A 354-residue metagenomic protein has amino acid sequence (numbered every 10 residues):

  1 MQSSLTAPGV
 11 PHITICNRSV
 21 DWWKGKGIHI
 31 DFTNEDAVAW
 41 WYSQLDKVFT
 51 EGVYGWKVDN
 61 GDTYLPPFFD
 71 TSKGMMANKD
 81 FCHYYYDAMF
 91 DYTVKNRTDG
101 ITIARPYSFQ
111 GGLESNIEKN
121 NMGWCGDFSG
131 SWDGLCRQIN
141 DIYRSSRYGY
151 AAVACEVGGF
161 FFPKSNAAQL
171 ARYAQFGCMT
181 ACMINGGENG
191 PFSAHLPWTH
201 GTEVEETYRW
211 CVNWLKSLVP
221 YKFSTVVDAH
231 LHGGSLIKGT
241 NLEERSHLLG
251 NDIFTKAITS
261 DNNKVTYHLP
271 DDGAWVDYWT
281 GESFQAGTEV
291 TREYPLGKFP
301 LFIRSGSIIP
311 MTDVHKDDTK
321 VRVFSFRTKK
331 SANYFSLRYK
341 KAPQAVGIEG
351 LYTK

Functional and structural regions predicted by a protein language model:
M1-F299: Catalytic-domain carbohydrate-binding cleft regions of carbohydrate-active enzymes
I303-K354: Accessory, solvent-exposed terminal regions and/or long lumenal/extracellular loops of proteins
